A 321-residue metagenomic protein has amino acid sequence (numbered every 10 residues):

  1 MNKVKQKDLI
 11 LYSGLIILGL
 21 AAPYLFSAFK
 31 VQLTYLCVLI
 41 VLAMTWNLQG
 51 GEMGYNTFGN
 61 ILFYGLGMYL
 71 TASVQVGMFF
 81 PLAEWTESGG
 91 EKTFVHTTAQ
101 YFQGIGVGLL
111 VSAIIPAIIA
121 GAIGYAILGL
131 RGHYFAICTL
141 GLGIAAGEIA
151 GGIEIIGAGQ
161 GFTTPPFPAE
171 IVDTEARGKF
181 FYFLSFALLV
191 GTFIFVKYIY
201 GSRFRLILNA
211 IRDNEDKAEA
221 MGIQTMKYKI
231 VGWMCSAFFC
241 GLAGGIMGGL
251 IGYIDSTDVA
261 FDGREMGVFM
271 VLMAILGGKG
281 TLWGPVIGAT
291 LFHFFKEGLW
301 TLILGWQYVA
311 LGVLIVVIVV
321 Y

Functional and structural regions predicted by a protein language model:
M1-Y321: Transmembrane alpha-helices and adjacent helix-loop boundaries
